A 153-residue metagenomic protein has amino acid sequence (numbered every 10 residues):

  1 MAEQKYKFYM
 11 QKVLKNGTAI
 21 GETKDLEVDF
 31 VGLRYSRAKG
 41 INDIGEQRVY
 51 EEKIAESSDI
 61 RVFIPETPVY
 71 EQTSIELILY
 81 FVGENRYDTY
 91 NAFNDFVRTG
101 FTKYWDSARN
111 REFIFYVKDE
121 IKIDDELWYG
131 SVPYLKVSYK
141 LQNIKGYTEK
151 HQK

Functional and structural regions predicted by a protein language model:
A2-K153: Extracellular/virion structural assembly segments
